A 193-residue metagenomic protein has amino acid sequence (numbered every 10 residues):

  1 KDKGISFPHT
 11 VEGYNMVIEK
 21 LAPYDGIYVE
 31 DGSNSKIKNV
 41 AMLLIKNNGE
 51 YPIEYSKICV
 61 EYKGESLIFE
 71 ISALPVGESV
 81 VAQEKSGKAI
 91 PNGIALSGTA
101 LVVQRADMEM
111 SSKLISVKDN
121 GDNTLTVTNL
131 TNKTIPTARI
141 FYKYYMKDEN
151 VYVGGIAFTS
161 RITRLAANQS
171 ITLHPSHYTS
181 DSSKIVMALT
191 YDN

Functional and structural regions predicted by a protein language model:
K1-D31: N-terminal, intrinsically disordered, polar/charged segments of Gram-positive cell-envelope systems that serve as
D2-Y14, K85-T124, G154, F158 (+1 more regions): Terminal connector regions
S35-M42, K118-T124: Short, solvent-exposed loop/turn segments enriched in Ser/Thr/Gly
L44-I45, S86, V127, Y144 (+1 more regions): Hydrophobic beta-strand positions in extracellular immunoglobulin-like domains
L44-P52, V127-N132: Asparagine-centered strand-capping/turn motif at beta-strand->loop junctions
E50-Y55, T134-T137, Y152: Short acidic/proline- and small/hydrophobic-mixed sequence motifs that coincide with surface turns and coil-to-beta
S56-V60, R139-Y142: Hydrophobic beta-strand segments
G64-N92, Y152-S180: Intrinsically disordered, low-complexity Pro/Gly/Ser/Thr-rich segments with frequent PxxP/GP/PP motifs and embedded
